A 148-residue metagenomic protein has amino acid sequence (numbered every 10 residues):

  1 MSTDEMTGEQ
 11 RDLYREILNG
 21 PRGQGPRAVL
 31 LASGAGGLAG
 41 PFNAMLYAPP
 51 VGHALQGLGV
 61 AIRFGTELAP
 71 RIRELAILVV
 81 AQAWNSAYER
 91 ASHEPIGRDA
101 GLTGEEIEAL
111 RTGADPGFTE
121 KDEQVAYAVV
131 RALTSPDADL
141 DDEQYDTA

Functional and structural regions predicted by a protein language model:
M1-P70: Secretory/endomembrane lumenal or extracellular ectodomains immediately following the signal peptide
L38, L55, I72-R73, E89-R90 (+3 more regions): N-terminal alpha-helical segment
P41-M45, L55-I62, L75-A81, L110-R111 (+1 more regions): Short alpha-helical scaffolding segments that buttress acidic/His motifs in well-ordered protein cores
V51-H53, L68, V80-A100, G104-E105: Conserved alpha-helical segments that form or flank metal/cofactor-binding pockets of metalloenzymes
R63-L68, P116-T119, A148: Short amphipathic alpha-helical boundary/capping segments
A100-R131: A contiguous pocket-lining binding segment that forms or flanks enzyme active sites
E120-A148: Acidic/histidine-rich alpha-helical segments that form the ligand environment of transition-metal centers
